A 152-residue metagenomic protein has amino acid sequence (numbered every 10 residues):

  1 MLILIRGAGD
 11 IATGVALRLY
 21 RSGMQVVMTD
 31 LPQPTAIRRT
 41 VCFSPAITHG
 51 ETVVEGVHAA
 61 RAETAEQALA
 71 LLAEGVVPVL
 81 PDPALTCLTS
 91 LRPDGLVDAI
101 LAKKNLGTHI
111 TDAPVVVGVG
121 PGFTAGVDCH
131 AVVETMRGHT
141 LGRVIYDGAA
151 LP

Functional and structural regions predicted by a protein language model:
M1-P152: Well-ordered secondary-structure scaffolds
